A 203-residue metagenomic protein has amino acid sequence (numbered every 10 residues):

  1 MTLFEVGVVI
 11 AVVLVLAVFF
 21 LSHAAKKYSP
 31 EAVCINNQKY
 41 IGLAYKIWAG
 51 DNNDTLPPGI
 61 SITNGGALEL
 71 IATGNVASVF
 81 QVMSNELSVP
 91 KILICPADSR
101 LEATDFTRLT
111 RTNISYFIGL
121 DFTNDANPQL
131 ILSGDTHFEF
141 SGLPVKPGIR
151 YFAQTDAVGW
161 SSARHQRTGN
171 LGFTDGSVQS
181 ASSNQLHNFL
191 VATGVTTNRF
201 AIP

Functional and structural regions predicted by a protein language model:
M1-A11: N-terminal signal-anchor/signal peptide hydrophobic helix marking the start of the first transmembrane segment
L14-A77, V89, V178, S182 (+1 more regions): Conserved hydrophobic/amphipathic alpha-helical signal-anchor segments
I62-N64, D98-E102, T123, T136-F140 (+2 more regions): Short, solvent-exposed loop/turn segments at secondary-structure junctions
I71-V79, S161, T168: Soluble or luminal CAZymes and related metallo-dependent hydrolases
Q81-M83, Y116-L120, Q154-W160: Short, P/G- and charge-enriched loop/turn segments at secondary-structure junctions
L87-F152: Acidic, glycine-rich loop-and-strand cores that form catalytic or ligand-binding grooves in diverse globular domains
F140-P203: C-terminal accessory segments of extracellular proteins
